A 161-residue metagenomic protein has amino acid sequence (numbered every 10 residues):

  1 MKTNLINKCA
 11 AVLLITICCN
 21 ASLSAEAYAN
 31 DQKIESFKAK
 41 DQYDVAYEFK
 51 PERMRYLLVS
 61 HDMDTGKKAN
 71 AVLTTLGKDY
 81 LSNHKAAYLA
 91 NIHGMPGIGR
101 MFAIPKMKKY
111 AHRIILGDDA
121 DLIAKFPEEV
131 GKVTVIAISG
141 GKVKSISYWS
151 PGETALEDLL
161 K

Functional and structural regions predicted by a protein language model:
M1-K8: Positively charged n-region of N-terminal signal peptides that target proteins for export
A10-A21: Bacterial N-terminal signal peptides
C19-I34: N-proximal helix/coil linker or "cap" segments that precede and/or mark the start of modular domains
F37-M54: A short beta-strand-turn-helix
F49-G66: Short active-site neighborhood of thiol/selenol oxidoreductases, capturing the structured segment around
K50-E52, D118-L156: Thiol/disulfide oxidoreductase modules built on the thioredoxin-like
T65-K106: Structural microenvironment flanking redox-active thiols in thiol-disulfide oxidoreductases
A87-L89, A103-V130: Short, internal strand/loop/helix patches that form the active-site neighborhood or redox-interaction surface
